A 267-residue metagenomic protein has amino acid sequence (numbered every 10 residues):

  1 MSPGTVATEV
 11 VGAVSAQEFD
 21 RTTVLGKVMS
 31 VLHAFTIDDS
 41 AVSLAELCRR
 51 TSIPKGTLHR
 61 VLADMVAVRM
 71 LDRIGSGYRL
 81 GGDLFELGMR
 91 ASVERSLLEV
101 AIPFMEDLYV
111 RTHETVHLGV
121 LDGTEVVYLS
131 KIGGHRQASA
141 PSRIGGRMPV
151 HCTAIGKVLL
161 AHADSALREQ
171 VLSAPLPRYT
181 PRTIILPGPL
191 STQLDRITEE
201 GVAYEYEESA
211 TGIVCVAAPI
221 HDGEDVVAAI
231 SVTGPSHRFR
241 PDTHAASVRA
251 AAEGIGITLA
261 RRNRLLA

Functional and structural regions predicted by a protein language model:
S2-E94, L98, G256-R261: N-terminal helix-turn-helix
A34, E99-R111, R196, E200 (+2 more regions): Amphipathic alpha-helical regulatory segments at dimerization interfaces that relay allosteric signals between sensory
T36, G156, L160, D164 (+1 more regions): Short amphipathic alpha-helical signal-transduction/dimerization elements
M70-R73, L118, I220: A structural signal for short hydrophobic beta-strand segments in well-ordered beta-sheet cores
G77-A174: Amphipathic alpha-helical effector-binding/dimerization core of metabolite-sensing transcriptional regulators
L167, L172, R178, E253-A267: Cysteine/selenocysteine-centered motifs that mediate thiol-based redox chemistry or coordinate metal-sulfur cofactors
T183-G254, T258: Extended hydrophobic
